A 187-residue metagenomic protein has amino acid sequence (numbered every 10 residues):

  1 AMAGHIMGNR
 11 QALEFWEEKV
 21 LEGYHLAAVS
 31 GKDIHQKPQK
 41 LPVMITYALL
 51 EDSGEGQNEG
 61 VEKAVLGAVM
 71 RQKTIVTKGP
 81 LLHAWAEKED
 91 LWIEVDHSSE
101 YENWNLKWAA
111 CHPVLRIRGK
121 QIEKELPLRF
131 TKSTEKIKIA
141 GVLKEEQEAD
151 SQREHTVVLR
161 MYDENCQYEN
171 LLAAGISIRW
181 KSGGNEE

Functional and structural regions predicted by a protein language model:
A1-G8: The substrate-binding groove and active-site-proximal loops of carbohydrate-active enzymes, especially glycoside
G8-G23: Histidine/acidic residue-rich metal-binding segments in metalloenzymes
E22-A27, K32-E187: C-terminal functional module detector
